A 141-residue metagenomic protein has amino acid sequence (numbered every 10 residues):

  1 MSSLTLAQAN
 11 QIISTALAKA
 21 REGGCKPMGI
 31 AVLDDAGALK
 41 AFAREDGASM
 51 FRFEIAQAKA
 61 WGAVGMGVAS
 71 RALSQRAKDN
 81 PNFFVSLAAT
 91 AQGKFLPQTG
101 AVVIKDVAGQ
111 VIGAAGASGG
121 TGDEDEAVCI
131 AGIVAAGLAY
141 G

Functional and structural regions predicted by a protein language model:
M1-G141: Flexible, solvent-exposed loop/hinge segments and secondary-structure transition points
